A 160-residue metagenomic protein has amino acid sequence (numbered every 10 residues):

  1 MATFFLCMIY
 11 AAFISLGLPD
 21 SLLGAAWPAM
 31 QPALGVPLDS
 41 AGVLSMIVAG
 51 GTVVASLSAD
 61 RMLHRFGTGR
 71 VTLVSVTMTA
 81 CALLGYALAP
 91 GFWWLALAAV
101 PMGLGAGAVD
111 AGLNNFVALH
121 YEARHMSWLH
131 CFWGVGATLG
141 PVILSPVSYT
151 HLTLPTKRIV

Functional and structural regions predicted by a protein language model:
A12-P28: Extracytoplasmic
G35, G67, L88-P90: Helix-breaking motifs and short loop linkers at transmembrane-helix boundaries and internal kinks in secondary membrane
A49-V53, L57, T138: Residue-level signature of mid-helix packing/kink "hotspots" within the transmembrane helices of 12-pass Major
S56-T79, L83-Y86: Conserved MFS/SLC helix-loop-helix module at the cytosolic interface between two early adjacent transmembrane helices
A59, G140-S148: Small-residue (Gly/Pro/Ala) motifs that create kinks and tight helix-helix packing interfaces
W93-P101: Paired small-residue
V100-L129: Cytoplasmic helix-loop-helix junction between adjacent transmembrane helices in 12-TM secondary transporters
T150-T156: Conserved small/polar residues in nucleotide/adenosyl-binding loops
